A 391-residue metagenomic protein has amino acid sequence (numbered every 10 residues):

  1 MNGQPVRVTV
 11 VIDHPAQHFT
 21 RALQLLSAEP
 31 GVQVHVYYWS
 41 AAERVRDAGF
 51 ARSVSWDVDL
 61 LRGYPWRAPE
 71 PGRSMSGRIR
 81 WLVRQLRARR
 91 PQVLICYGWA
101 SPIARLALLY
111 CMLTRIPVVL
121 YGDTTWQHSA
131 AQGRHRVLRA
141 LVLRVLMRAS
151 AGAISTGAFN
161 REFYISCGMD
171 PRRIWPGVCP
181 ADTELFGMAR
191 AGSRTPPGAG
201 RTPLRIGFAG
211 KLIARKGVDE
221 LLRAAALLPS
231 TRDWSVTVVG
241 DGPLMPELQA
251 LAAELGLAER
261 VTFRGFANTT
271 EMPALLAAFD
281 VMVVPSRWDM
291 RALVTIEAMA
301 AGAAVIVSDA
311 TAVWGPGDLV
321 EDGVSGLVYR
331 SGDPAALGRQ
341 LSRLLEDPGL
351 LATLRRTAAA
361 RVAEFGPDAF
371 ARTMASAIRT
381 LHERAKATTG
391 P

Functional and structural regions predicted by a protein language model:
P117-V119, W126-A149, A191: Nucleotide-sugar donor phosphate/pyrophosphate-binding loop at the beta->alpha transition of glycosyltransferases
R136, M147-R194, R201: Donor nucleotide-sugar binding/catalytic pocket of nucleotide-sugar-dependent glycosyltransferases
G198-K216, L222-A225, T237: Conserved donor-binding/catalytic core segment of Leloir-type glycosyltransferases
R260, A336, R343, L350-E364: A short, well-ordered alpha-helix in the C-terminal region of glycosyltransferases
F266-A267, A274-F279: Short alpha-helical donor nucleotide-sugar binding micro-motif in glycosyltransferases
R287: Aromatic "clamp/platform" in nucleotide-sugar-dependent glycosyltransferases that forms part of the donor/acceptor
A304-T311: Short hydrophobic beta-strand element within catalytic cores of glycosyltransferases and related nucleotide-activated
E321-G323, L327-P334, S342-G349: Conserved acidic donor-binding segment of nucleotide-sugar-dependent glycosyltransferases
